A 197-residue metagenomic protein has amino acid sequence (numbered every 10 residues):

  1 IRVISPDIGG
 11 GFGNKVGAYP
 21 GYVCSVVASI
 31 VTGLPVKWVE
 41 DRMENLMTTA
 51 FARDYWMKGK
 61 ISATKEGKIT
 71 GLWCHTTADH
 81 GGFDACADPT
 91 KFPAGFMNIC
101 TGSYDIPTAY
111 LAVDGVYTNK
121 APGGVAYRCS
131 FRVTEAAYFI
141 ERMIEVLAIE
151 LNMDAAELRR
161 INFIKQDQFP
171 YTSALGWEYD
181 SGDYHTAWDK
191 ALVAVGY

Functional and structural regions predicted by a protein language model:
R2-P6, G33-M43, T70-H75, I106 (+1 more regions): Beta-strand segments within the central parallel beta-sheet cores of soluble alpha/beta enzyme folds
R2-T32, P89-T101, R128-E157, N162 (+4 more regions): Alpha-helical support elements that line or immediately flank enzyme active sites and cofactor-binding pockets
V3-P6, A121-V125, D167: A short alpha-helix capping/helix-coil boundary motif
G9-G13, E44-T48, D79-F83, K165-P170: Flexible loop/turn segments at secondary-structure boundaries
G13-G21, A50-Y55, F169-Y184: Short glycine/threonine-rich loop-to-helix capping motif typified by GTGT followed within a few residues by an Asp-Pro
I30-L34, T64-K68, C74, G81 (+4 more regions): Generic secondary-structure signature for well-ordered alpha-helical cores
V36-G59: Structured beta-strand/loop patches that form or line metal/cofactor-binding pockets in enzymes
D54-M143: Glycine-rich loop/linker segments at domain edges
